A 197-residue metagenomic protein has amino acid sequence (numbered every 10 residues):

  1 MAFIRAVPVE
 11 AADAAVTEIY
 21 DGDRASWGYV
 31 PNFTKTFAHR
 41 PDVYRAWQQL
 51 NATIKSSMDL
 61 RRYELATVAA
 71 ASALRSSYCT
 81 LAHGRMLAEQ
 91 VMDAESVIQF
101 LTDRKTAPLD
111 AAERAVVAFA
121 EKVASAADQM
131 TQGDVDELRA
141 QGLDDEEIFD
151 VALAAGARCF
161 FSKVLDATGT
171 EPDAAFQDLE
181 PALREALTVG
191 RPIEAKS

Functional and structural regions predicted by a protein language model:
M1-S197: Hydrophobic alpha-helical segments
